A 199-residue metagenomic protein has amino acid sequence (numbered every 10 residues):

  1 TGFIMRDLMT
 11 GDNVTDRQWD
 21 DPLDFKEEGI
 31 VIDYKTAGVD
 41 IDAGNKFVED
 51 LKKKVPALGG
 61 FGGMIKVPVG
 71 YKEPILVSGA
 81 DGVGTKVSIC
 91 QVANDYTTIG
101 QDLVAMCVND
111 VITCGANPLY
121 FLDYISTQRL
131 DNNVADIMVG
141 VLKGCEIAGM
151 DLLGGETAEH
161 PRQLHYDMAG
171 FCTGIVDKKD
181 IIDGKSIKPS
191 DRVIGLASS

Functional and structural regions predicted by a protein language model:
T1-M5, V48-S198: Glycine-rich phosphate/pyrophosphate-binding loop regions near the starts of catalytic domains
F25, G29-G59: N-terminal amphipathic/basic leader segments beginning at the initiator methionine
